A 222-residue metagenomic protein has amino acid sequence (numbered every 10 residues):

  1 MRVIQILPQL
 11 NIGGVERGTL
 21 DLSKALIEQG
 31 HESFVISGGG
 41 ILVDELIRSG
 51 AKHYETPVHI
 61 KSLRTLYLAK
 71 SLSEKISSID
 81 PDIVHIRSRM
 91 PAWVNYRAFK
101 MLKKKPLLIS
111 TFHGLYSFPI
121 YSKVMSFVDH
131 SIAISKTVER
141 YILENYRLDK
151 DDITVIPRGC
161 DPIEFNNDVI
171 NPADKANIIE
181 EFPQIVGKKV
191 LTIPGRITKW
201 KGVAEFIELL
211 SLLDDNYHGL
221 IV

Functional and structural regions predicted by a protein language model:
Q5-L66, D152: N-terminal strand-loop element at the rim of the active site of nucleotide-sugar-dependent glycosyltransferases
G13-D21, K189, I193-L212: A conserved mid-protein helix/loop that constitutes part of the nucleotide-sugar donor-binding site
G30-E32, I185-K189, V203-V222: A conserved nucleotide-sugar
V35-I41, C160, P194-W200, H218-V222: Glycosyltransferase donor-sugar binding loop
T65, I86-A92, F112: Short His-centered aromatic/hydrophobic patch
K100-K136, R140, R147: A conserved, positively charged/aromatic
D129-N171: Donor nucleotide-sugar binding/catalytic pocket of nucleotide-sugar-dependent glycosyltransferases
N166-Q184: A short helix/loop element that forms part of the nucleotide-sugar donor recognition site in Leloir-type
